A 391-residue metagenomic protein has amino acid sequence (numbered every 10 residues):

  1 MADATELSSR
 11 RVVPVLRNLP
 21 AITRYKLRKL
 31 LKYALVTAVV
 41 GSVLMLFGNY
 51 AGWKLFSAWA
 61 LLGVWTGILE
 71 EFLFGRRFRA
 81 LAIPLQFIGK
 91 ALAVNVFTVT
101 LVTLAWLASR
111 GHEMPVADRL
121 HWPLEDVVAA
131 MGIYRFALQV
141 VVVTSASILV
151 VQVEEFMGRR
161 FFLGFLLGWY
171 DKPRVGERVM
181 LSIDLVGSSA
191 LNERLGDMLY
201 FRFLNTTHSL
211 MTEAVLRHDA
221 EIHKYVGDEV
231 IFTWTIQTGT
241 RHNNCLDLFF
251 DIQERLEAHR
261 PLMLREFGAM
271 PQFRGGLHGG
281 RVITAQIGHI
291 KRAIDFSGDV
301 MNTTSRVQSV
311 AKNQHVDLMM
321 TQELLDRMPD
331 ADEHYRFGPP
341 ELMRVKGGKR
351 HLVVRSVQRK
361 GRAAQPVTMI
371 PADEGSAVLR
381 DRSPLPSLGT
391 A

Functional and structural regions predicted by a protein language model:
M1-S57, L69-I83: N-terminal juxtamembrane segment and adjoining first transmembrane helix
D3-L16, H112-G176: Regulatory cytosolic signal-relay segments
L44-N49, E70-F74, F78, V102 (+5 more regions): Membrane-water interface at transmembrane helix exits
L69-F74, P84-M131: Hydrophobic transmembrane alpha-helices
K172-D247: Catalytic NTP-binding/metal-coordinating core of nucleotidyl cyclase/transferase enzymes
V215-N244, R260-D299: Catalytic core of nucleotidyl cyclases, primarily class III adenylyl/guanylyl cyclases
H278, D299-Q322, D326: Catalytic/regulatory signature loops of cyclic-dinucleotide turnover enzymes and related class III nucleotidyl cyclases
N313-A391: Cytosolic regulatory/linker segments at or just downstream of nucleotide-handling modules in signal-transduction
